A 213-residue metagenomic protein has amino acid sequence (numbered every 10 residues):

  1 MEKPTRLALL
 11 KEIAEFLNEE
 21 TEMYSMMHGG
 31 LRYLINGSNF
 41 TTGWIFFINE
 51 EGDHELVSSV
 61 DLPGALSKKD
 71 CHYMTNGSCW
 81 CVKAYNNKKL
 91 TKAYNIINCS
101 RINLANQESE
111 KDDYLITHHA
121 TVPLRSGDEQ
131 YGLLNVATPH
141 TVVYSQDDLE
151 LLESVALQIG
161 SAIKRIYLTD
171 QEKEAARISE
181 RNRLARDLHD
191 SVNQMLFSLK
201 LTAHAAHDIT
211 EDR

Functional and structural regions predicted by a protein language model:
M1-Y24: Signal-transmission linkers at sensory-effector interfaces
R6, G127, Y131, S145-R183: Conserved signal-transmission helix
G29-I35, T41-I48, E55, V82: Short, hydrophobic-rich beta-strand element in sensory/regulatory alpha-beta domains
A65-T91: Acidic/proline- and glycine-rich, intrinsically disordered low-complexity segments that serve as regulatory linkers
Y94-H118: Signal-transducing coupling segments at domain and membrane junctions
T117-R125: A short, aliphatic-rich beta-strand micro-motif
G132-V143: Short beta-strand-to-loop transition segments that serve as allosteric relay/switch motifs in sensory/regulatory domains
A176-D212: Short alpha-helical "switch" segments that flank and position catalytic residues in signal-transduction proteins
